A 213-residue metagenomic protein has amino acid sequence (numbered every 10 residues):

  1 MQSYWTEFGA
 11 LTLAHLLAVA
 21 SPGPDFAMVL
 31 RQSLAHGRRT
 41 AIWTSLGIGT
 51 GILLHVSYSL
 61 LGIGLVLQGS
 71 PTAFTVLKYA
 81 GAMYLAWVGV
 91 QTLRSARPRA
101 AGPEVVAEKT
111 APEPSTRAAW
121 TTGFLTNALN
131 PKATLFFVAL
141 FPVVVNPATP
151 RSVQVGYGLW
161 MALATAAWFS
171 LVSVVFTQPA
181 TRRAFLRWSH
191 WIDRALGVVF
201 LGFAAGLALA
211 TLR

Functional and structural regions predicted by a protein language model:
Q2-T75, A139-Y157: Juxtamembrane transmembrane-helix termini in multi-pass membrane transport proteins
W5, G9, L13, E113-L125: Alpha-helical membrane-protein architecture signal
L16, A20, L53-L54, V90 (+3 more regions): Hydrophobic/aromatic residues within the transmembrane alpha-helices of Major Facilitator Superfamily
G23, N130, G197: Short, conserved phosphate/pyrophosphate- and ester-handling motifs at nucleotide-, phospho-/glycolipid
D25, G51, H55-I63, L85-V88 (+3 more regions): Alpha-helical transmembrane segments and their lipid-water interface positions in multi-pass membrane proteins
R39-A119, A205: Membrane helix-loop-helix hairpins that form the core translocation module of multi-pass transporters
Y58-L60, L129, T134-V138, F200-R213: Hydrophobic alpha-helical transmembrane segments in multi-pass integral membrane proteins
Q68-G102, W160, A164-V172, R183-R213: Selective transmembrane alpha-helices of multi-pass membrane proteins
